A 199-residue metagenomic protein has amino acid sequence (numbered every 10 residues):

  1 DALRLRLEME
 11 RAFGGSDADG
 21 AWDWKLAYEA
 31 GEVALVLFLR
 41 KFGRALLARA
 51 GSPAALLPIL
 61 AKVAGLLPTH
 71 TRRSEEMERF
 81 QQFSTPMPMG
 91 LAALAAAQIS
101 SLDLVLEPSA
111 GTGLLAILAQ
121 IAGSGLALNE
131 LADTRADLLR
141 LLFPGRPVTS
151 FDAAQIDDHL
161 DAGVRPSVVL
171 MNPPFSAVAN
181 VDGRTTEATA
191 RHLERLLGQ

Functional and structural regions predicted by a protein language model:
D1-Q199: Class I S-adenosyl-L-methionine-dependent methyltransferase catalytic core
